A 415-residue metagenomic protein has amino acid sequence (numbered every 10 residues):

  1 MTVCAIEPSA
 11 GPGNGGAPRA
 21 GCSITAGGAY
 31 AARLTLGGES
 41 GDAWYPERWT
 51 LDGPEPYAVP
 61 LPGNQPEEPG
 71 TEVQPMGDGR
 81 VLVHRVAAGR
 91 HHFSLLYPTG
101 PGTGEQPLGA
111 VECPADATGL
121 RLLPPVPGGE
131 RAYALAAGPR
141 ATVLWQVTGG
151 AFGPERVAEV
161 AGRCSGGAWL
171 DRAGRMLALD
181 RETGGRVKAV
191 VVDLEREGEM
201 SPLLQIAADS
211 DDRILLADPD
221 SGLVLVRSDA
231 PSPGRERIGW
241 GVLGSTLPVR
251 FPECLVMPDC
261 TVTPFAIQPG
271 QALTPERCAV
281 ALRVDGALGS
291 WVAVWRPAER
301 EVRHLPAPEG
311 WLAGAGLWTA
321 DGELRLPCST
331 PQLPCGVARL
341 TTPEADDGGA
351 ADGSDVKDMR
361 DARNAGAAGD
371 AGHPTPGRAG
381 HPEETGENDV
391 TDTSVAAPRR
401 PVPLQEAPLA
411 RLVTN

Functional and structural regions predicted by a protein language model:
M1-Y45, D321, T330-P334, T341-N415: Sequence/structural signature of beta-propeller modules and their immediately flanking N-terminal secretory/stalk
T2-R80, R121-L123, A281-R283: Beta-strand-rich domains and repeat architectures in extracellular enzymes and scaffolds, especially beta-propellers
V3-N14, E55-Q65, G102-A115, F152-E159 (+5 more regions): A short beta-strand motif characteristic of beta-propeller blades
G16-T25, G63-D78, C113-V126, A161-R172 (+3 more regions): Repeated scaffold domains used in trafficking and secretory/extracellular systems, primarily beta-propellers
G27-G38, D78-V86, G128-A137, G167 (+4 more regions): Short beta-strand elements that form the blades of beta-propeller/WD-repeat-like and other beta-sheet-rich scaffold
L34-G37, L225-R237, L243, R250-A298: Loop/turn-rich, solvent-exposed surfaces of beta-rich toroidal or solenoidal domains
E39-W49, A88-Y97, R131, P139-W145 (+6 more regions): Structural motif
R140-V226: Solenoidal tandem-repeat scaffolds enriched in leucines and small polar residues
